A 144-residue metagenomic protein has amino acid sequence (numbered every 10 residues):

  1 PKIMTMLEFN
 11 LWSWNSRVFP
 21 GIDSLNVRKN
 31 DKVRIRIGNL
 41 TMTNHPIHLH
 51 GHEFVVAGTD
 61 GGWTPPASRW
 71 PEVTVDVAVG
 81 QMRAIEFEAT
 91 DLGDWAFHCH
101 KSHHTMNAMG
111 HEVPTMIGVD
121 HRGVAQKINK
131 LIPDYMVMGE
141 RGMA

Functional and structural regions predicted by a protein language model:
P1-A144: Copper-binding active sites and cupredoxin-like electron-transfer domains, recognizing His/Cys-rich ligand loops
